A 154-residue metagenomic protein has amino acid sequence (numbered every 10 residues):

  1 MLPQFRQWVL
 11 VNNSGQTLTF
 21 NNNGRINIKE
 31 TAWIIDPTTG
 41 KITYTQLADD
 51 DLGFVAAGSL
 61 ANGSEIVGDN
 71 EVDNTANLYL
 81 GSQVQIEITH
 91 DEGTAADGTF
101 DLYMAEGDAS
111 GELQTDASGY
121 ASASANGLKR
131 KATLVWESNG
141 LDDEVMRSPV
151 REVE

Functional and structural regions predicted by a protein language model:
M1-E154: Surface-exposed, low-hydrophobicity beta-strand/loop segments enriched in small/polar/acidic residues
